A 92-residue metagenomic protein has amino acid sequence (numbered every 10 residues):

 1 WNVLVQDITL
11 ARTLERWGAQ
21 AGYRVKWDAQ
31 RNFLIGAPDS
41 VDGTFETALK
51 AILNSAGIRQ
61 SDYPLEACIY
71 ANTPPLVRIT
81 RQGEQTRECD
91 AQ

Functional and structural regions predicted by a protein language model:
W1, A29-D42: Surface-exposed aromatic
V5-R24, V41-P64, N72: Amphipathic, non-transmembrane alpha-helical segments in extracytoplasmic/periplasmic proteins
Q6, G22, Q30-N32, Y70-N72 (+1 more regions): Solvent-exposed coil/turn segments that connect beta secondary-structure elements in extracytoplasmic/periplasmic
D28-A29, P64-C68: Short, tandemly repeated low-complexity microdomains enriched for cysteine and small residues
A67-Q92: Periplasmic OmpA/Pal-like peptidoglycan-binding modules at the C-termini of bacterial envelope proteins
